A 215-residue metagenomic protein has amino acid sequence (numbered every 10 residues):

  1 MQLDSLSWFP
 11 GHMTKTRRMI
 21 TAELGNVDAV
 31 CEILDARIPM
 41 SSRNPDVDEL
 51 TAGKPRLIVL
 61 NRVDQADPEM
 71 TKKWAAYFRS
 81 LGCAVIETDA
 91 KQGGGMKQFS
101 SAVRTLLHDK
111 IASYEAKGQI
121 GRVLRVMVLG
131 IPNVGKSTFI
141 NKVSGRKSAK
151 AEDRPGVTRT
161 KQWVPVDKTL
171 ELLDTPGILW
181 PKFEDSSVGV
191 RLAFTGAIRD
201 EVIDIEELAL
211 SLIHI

Functional and structural regions predicted by a protein language model:
M1-A29, R37-R56, V63, E69 (+2 more regions): Helix-rich effector regions associated with P-loop NTPase G domains
E32, I58-L60, V128: Structural beta-sheet core signal
A66-R125: Canonical P-loop GTPase G-domain recognition
K110-Y114, N141, K147-A151: Short, structured loop/turn "capping" segments at alpha-beta junctions
Q119-G121, K142-V143, V164-P165: Solvent-exposed alpha-helices and their adjacent loops that cap or buttress functional pockets in soluble metabolic
V126-G145: Glycine-rich phosphate-binding P-loop
F139, H214-I215: Adenylate-forming
